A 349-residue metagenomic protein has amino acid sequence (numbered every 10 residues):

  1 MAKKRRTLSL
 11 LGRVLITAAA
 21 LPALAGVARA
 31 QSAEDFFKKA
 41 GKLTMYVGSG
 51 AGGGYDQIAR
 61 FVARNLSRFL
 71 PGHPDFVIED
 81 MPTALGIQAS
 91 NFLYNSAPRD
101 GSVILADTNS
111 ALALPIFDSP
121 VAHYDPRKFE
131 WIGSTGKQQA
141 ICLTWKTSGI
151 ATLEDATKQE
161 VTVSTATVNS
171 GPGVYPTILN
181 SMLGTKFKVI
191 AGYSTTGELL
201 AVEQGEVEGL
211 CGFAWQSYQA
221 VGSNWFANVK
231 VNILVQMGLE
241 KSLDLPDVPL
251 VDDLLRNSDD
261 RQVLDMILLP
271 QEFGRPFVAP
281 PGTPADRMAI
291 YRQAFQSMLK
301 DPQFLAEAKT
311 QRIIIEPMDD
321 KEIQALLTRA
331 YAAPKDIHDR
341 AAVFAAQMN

Functional and structural regions predicted by a protein language model:
A2-I16: Bacterial N-terminal signal peptides that target proteins for export
T17-A18, A28: Cleavable N-terminal signal peptides
L24-A30: Sec/Tat signal peptide C-region and signal peptidase I cleavage site
F37-L43, R68-H73, F92-V103, L112-Q204 (+3 more regions): Hinge/capping helix and adjacent helix->loop/strand transition within the periplasmic-binding protein
K39-A40, A227-K230, L254, T283-N349: An extracytoplasmic/periplasmic, membrane-proximal ligand-sensing/linker region
T44-A59, P82-L85, S164-G171: Extracytoplasmic "Venus flytrap"
N109-V121, G173-M182, G209-L254: A ligand-binding cleft/hinge motif common to bilobed small-molecule-binding domains
